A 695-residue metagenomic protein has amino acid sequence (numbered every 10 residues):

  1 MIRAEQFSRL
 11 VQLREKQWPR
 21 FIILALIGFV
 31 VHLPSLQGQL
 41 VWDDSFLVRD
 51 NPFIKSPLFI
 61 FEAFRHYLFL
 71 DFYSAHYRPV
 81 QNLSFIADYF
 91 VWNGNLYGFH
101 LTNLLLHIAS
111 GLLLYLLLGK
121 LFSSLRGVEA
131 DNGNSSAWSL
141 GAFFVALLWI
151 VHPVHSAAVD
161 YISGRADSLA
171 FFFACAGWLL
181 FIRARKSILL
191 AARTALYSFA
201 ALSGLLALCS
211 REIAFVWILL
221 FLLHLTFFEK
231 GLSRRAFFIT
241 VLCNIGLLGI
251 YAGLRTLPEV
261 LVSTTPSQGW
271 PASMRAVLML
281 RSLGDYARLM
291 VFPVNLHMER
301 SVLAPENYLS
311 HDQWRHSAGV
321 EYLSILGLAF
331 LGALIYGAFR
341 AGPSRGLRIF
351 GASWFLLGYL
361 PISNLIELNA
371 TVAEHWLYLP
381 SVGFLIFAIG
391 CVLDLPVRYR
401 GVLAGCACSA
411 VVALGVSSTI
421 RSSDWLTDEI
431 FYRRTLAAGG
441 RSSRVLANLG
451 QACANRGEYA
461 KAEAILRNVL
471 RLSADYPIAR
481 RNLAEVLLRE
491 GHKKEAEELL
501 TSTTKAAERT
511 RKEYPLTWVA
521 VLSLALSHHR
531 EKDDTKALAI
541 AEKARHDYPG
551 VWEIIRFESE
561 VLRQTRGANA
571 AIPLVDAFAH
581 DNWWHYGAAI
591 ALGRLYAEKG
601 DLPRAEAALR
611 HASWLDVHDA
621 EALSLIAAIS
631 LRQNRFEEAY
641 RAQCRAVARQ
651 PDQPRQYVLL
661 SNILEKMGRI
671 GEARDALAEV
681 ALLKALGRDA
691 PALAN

Functional and structural regions predicted by a protein language model:
M1-G491, T501, A506, K512 (+2 more regions): Polytopic membrane enzymes that build or remodel cell-surface glycoconjugates and lipids
I2-R14, V320, E429-N695: C-terminal luminal/periplasmic domains and tails of membrane-associated envelope-modifying transferases
